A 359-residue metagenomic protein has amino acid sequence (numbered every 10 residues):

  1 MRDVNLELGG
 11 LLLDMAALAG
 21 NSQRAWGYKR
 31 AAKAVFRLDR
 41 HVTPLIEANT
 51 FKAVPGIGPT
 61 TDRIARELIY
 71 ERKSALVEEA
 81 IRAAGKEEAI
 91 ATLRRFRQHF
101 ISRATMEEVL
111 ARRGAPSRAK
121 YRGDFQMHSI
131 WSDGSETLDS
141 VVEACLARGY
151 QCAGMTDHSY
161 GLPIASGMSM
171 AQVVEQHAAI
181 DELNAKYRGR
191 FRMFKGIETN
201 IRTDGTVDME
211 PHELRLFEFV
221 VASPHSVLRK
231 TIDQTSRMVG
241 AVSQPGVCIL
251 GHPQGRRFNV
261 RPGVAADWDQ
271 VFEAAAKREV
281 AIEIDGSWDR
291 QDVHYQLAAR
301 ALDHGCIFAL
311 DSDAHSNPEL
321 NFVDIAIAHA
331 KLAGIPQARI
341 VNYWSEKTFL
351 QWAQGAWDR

Functional and structural regions predicted by a protein language model:
M1-G114: Long, highly charged, low-complexity intrinsically disordered interaction regions that mediate electrostatic DNA/RNA
R40, A80-Y121, L138-G149, Y160-F191 (+1 more regions): Charged catalytic cores and adjacent phosphate/nucleic-acid-binding surfaces used for phosphate/nucleic-acid chemistry
I69, M127-S129, I284: Flexible glycine-/small-residue-rich
F125-I130, C152-T156: Ser/Thr-glycine-rich phosphate-binding loops at phosphate-binding pockets of nucleotides, nucleotide cofactors
I197-N200: Active-site beta-strand->loop->alpha-helix modules in alpha/beta enzyme cores, enriched in Gly/His/Asp(Glu)
